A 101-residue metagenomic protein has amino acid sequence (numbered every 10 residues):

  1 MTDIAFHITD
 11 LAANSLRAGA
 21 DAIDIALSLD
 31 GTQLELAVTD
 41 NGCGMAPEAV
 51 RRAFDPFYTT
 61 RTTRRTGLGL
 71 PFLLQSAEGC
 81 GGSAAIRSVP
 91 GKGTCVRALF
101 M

Functional and structural regions predicted by a protein language model:
M1-A26: Conserved ATP-binding N-box helix of the HATPase_c
S28-L36: Short beta-strand-loop-beta element adjacent to the nucleotide/active-site pocket used for signaling
D40: Acidic ATP/Mg2+-coordinating residue in the GHKL
M45-P56: Short conserved segment of the HATPase_c
Y58-T66: Glycine-rich ATP-lid/hinge loop adjacent to the conserved G-boxes
F72-G82: Conserved glycine-/histidine-rich ATP-lid loop and adjacent helix of the Bergerat-fold HATPase_c
I86-P90: A short beta-strand-to-loop motif within the catalytic HATPase_c
K92-T94: Glycine-rich GHKL/ HATPase_c ATP-binding element in histidine kinases
